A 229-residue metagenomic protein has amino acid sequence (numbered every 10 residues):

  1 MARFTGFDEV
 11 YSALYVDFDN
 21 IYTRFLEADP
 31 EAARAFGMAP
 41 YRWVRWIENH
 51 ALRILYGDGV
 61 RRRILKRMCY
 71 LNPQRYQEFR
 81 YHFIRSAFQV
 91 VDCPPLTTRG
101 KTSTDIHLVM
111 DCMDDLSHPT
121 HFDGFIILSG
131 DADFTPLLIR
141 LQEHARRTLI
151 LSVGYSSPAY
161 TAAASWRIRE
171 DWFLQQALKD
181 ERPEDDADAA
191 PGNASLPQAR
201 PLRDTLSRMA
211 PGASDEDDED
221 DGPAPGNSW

Functional and structural regions predicted by a protein language model:
M1-H107, S117, R140-E143, R147-L149 (+1 more regions): Domain-level signal for Mg2+-assisted phosphodiester chemistry and nucleotide/NA-binding surfaces in nucleic-acid
Q74-D220, P225, W229: Nuclease catalytic cores that cleave nucleic-acid phosphodiester bonds, predominantly acidic two-metal-ion
